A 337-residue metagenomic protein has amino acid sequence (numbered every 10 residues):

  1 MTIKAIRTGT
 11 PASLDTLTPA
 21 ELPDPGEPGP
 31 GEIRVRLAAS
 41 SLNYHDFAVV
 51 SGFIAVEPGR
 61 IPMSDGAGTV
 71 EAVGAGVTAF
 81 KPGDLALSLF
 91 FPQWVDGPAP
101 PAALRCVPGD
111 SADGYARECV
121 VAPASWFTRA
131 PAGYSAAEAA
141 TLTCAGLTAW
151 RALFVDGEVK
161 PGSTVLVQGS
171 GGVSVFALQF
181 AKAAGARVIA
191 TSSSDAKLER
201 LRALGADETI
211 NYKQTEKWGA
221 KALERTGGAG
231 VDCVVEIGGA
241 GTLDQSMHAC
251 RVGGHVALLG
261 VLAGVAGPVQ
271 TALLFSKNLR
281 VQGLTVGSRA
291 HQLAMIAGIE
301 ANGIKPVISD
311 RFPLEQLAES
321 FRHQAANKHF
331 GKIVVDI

Functional and structural regions predicted by a protein language model:
M1-I3, D244, R289-I337: C-terminal hydrophobic helical "lid"/dimerization subdomain of Rossmann-like NAD(P)H-dependent oxidoreductases
P25-S40, V50-V95, P131-Y134: Glycine-rich beta-strand-centered segment in the early N-terminal region that forms part of a ligand/cofactor-binding
A67-T69, L85, C119, T164 (+2 more regions): Residue-level marker of beta-strand positions
F90-Q168: NAD(P)H dinucleotide-binding glycine-rich loop of Rossmann-like/cofactor-binding domains, especially the beta1-alpha1
T164-V167, K182-T242: Adenosine-nucleotide cofactor-binding segment
S174-V175: N-terminal Rossmann-fold NAD(P) dinucleotide-binding loop
C250-R251: Helix-to-beta-strand junctions that scaffold the AdoMet/dcAdoMet cofactor pocket in Class I SAM-dependent enzymes
G254-L259, P268-D310: Rossmann-fold dehydrogenase core element
